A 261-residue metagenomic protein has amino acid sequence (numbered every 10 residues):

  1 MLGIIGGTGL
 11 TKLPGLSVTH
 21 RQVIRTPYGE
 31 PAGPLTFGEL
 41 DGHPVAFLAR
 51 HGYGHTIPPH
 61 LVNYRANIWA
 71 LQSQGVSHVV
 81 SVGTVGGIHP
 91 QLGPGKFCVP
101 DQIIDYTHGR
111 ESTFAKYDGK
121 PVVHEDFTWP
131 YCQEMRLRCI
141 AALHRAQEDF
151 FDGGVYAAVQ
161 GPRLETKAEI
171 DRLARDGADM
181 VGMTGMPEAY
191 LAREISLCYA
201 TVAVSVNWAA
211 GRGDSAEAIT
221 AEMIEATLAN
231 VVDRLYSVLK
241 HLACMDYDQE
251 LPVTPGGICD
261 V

Functional and structural regions predicted by a protein language model:
M1-T128: Metabolite-binding pocket within alpha/beta catalytic cores that recognizes anionic/polar moieties
I68, I170, M186-A189: Generic hydrophobic/aromatic pocket-lining and core-packing "Φ" positions
Q72-G75, A174, R193: Non-catalytic positions within long, well-ordered alpha-helices that form the structural scaffold/packing of enzyme
S77-H78, D179, C198: Short acidic/polar active-site loop segments enriched in Thr and Asp
P130-A174: Active-site rim beta-loop-alpha module in soluble metabolic enzymes
M183-A221: Zn-dependent metallopeptidase/amidohydrolase metal-coordination segment
A210-V261: His/Asp/Glu-rich mid-to-C-terminal helical/loop segments that flank catalytic regions of hydrolases
